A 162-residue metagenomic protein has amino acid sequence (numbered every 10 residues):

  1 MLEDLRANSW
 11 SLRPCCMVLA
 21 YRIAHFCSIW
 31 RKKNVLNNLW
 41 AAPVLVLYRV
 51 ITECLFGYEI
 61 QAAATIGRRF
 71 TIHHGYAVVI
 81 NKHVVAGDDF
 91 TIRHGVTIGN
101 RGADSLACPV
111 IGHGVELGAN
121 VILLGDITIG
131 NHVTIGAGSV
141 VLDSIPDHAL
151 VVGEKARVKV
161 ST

Functional and structural regions predicted by a protein language model:
M1-F56, T162: Terminal amphipathic alpha-helical/low-complexity segments used for targeting or macromolecular assembly
N8, L36-N38, A42-P43, Q61-A63 (+2 more regions): Short, flexible segments with low predicted structural confidence
F56, A62, G67-R68, H73-K82 (+11 more regions): Left-handed beta-helix
R157-K159: Short Cys/His-rich micro-motifs in 6-15 aa windows
